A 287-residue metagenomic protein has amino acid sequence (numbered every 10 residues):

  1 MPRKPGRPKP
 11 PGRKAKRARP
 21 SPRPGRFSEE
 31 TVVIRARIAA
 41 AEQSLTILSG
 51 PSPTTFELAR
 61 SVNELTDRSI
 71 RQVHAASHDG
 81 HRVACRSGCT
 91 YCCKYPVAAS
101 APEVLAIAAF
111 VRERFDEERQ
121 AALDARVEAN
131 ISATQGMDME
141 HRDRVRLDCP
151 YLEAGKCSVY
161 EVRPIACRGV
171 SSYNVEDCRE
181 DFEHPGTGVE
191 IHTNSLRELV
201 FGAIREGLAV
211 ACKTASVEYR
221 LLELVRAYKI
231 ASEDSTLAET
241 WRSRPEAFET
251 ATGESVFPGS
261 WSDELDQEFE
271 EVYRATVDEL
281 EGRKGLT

Functional and structural regions predicted by a protein language model:
P2-K156, Y160-T287: Short loop/turn segments that flank or connect secondary-structure elements
